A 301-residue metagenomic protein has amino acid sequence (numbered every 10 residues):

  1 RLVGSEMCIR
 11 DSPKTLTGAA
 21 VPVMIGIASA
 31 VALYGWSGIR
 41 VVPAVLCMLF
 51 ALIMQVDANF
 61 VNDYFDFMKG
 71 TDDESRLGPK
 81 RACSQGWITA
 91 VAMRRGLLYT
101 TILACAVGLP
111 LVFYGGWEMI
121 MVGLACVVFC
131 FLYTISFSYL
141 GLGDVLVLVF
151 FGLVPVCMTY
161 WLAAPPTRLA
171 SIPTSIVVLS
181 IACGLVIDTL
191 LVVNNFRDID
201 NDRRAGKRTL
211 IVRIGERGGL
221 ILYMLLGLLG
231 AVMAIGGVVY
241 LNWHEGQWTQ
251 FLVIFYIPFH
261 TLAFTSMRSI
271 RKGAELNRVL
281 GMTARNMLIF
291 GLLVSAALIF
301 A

Functional and structural regions predicted by a protein language model:
L2-I9: Short, small-residue-biased leader/transition segments that mark boundaries at the very start of proteins
A20-G26, L146-Y160, C183, V212-E216 (+1 more regions): Small-residue-rich segments of transmembrane alpha-helices in multi-pass membrane proteins, especially helix faces
W36-V61, I120-F131, S171-V193: Membrane-embedded alpha-helical segments that form the functional core of polytopic membrane enzymes, especially those
I53-L77, T189-I211: Acidic (Asp/Glu-rich) catalytic motifs at the cytosolic membrane interface
E74-Y114, K207-H244, A284-L288: Multi-pass membrane catalytic core of lipid/isoprenoid biosynthesis enzymes
R81-T167: Intramembrane alpha-helical segments
F131, L262-F290: Interfacial loop-to-transmembrane junctions
V147-I199, A205, R217-I221: Functional transmembrane core segments of multi-pass inner-membrane proteins
